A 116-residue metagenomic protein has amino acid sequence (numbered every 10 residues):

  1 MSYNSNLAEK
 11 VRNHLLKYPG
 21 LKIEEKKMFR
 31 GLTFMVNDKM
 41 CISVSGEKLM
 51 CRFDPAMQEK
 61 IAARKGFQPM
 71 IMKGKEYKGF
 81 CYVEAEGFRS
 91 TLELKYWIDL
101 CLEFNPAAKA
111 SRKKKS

Functional and structural regions predicted by a protein language model:
M1-S116: Charge-dense, helix-prone N-terminal extensions
